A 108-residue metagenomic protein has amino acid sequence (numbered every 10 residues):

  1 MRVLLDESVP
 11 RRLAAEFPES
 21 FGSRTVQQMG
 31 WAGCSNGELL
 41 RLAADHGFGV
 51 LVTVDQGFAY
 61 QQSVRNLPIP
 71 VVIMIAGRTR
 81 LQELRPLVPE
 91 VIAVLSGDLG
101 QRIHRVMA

Functional and structural regions predicted by a protein language model:
M1-G49: N-terminal first-folded block
E7-S8, Q56, R85: Alpha-helix N-cap/helix-start capping motif
A14-A15, Q61-S63, E83: Short glycine-/acidic-enriched loop or helix-start segments at secondary-structure transitions that form or flank
F17-S20, L39-L40, R65-I69, P86-L87: Short, glycine/charged-enriched secondary-structure capping and boundary segments
M29-G30, F58, G77-T79: Short histidine/acidic/glycine/proline-rich micro-motifs that form metal- and phosphate-coordinating active-site loops
A43-S63: Acidic, metal-binding active-site segment of PIN/NYN-like and related structure-specific nucleases
P68-A108: C-terminal structural segments of small proteins and small subunits
